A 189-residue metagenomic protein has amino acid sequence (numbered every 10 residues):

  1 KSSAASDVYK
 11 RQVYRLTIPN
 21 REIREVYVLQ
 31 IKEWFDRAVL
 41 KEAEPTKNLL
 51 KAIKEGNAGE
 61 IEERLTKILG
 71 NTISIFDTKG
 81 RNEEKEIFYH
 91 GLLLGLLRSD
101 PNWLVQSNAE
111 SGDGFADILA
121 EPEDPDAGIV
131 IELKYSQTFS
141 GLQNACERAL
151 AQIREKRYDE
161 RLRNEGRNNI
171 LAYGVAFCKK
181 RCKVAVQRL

Functional and structural regions predicted by a protein language model:
K1-A5, Y9: Single conserved hydrophobic/aromatic residue that forms the stacking wall/gate of nucleotide- or nucleobase-binding
S6-D7, R15-L16, I75-F76, E84: Amphipathic helix/helix-loop-helix segment enriched in hydrophobic residues with interspersed Lys/Arg and occasional
V8, T17-N20, Q187-L189: Secondary-structure transition/turn motif
T17-T46: Short, amphipathic alpha-helical interaction segments positioned at domain boundaries
K47-E63: Conserved catalytic alpha/beta cores of large enzymes that bind or transform nucleotide phosphates and polynucleotides
A58-L189: Structural signature of nuclease core domains in nucleic-acid processing machines
